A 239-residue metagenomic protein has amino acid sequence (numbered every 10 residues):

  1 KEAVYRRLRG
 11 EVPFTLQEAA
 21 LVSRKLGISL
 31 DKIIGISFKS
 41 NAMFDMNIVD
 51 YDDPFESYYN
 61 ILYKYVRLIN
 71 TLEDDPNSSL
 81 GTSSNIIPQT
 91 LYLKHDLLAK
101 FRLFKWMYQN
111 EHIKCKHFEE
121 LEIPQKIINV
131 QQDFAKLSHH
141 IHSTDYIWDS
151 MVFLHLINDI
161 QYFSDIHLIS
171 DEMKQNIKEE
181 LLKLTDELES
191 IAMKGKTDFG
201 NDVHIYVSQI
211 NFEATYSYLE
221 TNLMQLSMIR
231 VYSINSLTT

Functional and structural regions predicted by a protein language model:
K1-N47: Basic, Lys/Arg-rich alpha-helical nucleic-acid-recognition elements, primarily the DNA-binding modules of transcription
E2-Y5, V12, T90-F101, I113-Q131: Charged, low-complexity, helix/coiled-coil-prone segments
A3, I69-L72, P76, L188-G195: Short secondary-structure junctions and interdomain/linker hinges
R6, R24, K32, N60 (+4 more regions): Charged/polar, solvent-exposed surface patches and flexible loops
V22-G35, N70-G81, Y108-Q125, Y232-T238: Hydrophobic transmembrane alpha-helix bundles
G35-I36, D50-E56, K94-A99, E189-S190 (+1 more regions): Short, charged low-complexity intrinsically disordered segments located at boundaries of structured domains
F38-K116: Helix-turn-helix/homeodomain-like alpha-helical modules used for DNA recognition and transcription-factor dimerization
K105-T239: Hydrophobic protein-protein interaction segments
